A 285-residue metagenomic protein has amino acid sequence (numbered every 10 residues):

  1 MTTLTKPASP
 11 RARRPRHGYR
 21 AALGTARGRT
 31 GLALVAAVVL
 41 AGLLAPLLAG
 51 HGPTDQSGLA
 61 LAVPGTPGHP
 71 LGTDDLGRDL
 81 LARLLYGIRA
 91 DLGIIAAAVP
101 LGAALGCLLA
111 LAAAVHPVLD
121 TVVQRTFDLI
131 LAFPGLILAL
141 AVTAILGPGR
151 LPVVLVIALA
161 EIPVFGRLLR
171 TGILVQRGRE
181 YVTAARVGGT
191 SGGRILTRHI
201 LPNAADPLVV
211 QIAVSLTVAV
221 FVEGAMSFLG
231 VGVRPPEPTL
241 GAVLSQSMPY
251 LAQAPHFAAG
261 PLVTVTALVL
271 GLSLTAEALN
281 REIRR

Functional and structural regions predicted by a protein language model:
M1-A36, L274-R285: Transmembrane alpha-helical segments of polytopic membrane transport and secretion proteins
A33, A37, A41-L76, V231-R234: Hydrophobic alpha-helical transmembrane segments of membrane transport/permease proteins and related membrane-embedded
P70, D74, L111-V115, L119-V175: Generic hydrophobic transmembrane alpha-helix motif, especially the helices
G77, P235-P261: Interhelical loop and adjacent transmembrane-helix boundary motif in polytopic membrane transport permeases
L80-A112: Transmembrane alpha-helix signature in integral membrane proteins
V99, C107, P148-R198, P207-L216: Membrane-cytosol interface at the C-terminal ends of specific transmembrane alpha-helices in multi-pass membrane
L140-A141, G149, V153-A158, L208-V243: Non-cytoplasmic
A160, D206, A213-V214, P255-R285: C-terminal transmembrane helix and the adjacent membrane-cytosol boundary/short C-terminal tail of inner/organellar
